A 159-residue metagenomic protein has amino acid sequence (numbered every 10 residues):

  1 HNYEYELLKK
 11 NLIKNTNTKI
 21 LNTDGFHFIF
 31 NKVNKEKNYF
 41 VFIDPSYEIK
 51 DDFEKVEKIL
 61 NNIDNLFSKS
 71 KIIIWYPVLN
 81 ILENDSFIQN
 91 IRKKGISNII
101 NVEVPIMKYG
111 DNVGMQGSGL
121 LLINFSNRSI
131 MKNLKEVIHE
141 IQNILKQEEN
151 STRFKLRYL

Functional and structural regions predicted by a protein language model:
H1-L159: Class I S-adenosyl-L-methionine-dependent methyltransferase catalytic core
